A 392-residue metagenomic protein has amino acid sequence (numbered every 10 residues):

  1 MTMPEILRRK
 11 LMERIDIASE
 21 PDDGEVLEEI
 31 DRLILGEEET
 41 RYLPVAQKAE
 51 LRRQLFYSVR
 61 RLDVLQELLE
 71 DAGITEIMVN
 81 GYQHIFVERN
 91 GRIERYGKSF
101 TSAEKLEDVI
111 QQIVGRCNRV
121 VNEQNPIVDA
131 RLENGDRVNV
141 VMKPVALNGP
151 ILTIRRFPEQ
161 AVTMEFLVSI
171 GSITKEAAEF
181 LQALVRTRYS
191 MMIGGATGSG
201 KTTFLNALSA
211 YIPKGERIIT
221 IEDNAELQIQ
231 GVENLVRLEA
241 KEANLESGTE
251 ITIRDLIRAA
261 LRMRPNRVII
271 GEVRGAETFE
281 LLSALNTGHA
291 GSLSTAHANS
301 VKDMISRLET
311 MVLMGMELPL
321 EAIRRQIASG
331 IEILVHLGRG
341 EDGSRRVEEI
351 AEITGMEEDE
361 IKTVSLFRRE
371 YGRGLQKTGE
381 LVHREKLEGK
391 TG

Functional and structural regions predicted by a protein language model:
M1-V121, L132: N-terminal accessory targeting/assembly segments
D71, H84-T187: P-loop NTP-binding catalytic core
P158-S169, A210-R258, M304-L308: P-loop NTPase switch/communication element
I193: Hydrophobic anchor at the beta1->P-loop junction of P-loop NTPases
K201: Conserved lysine of the Walker
E222, I229-Q230, A260-E341, R345-M356: Conserved P-loop NTPase nucleotide-binding/switch module
E341-G392: NTP-binding/hydrolysis catalytic cores, primarily Walker-type P-loop NTPases
